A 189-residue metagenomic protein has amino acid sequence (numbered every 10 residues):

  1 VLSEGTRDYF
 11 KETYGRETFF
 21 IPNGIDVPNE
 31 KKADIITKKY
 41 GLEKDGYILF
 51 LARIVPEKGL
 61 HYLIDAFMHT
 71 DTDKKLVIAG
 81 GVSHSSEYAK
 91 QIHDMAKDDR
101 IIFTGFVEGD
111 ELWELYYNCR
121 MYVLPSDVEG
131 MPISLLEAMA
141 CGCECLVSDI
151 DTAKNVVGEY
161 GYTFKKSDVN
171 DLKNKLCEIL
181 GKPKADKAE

Functional and structural regions predicted by a protein language model:
G5, G24: Carbohydrate-associated surface elements
I36, G41-D71, V77: Conserved donor-binding/catalytic core segment of Leloir-type glycosyltransferases
A89-D110: Nucleotide-activated donor-binding/catalytic signature segment of Leloir-type glycosyltransferases, i.e., the conserved
F106-V107, E114-C119: Short alpha-helical donor nucleotide-sugar binding micro-motif in glycosyltransferases
Y122-V123: A short hydrophobic beta-strand element within the catalytic core of glycosyltransferases that build diverse glycans
D127: Aromatic "clamp/platform" in nucleotide-sugar-dependent glycosyltransferases that forms part of the donor/acceptor
A140, E144-V147: Short hydrophobic beta-strand element within catalytic cores of glycosyltransferases and related nucleotide-activated
Y162-V169, C177-P183: Conserved acidic donor-binding segment of nucleotide-sugar-dependent glycosyltransferases
